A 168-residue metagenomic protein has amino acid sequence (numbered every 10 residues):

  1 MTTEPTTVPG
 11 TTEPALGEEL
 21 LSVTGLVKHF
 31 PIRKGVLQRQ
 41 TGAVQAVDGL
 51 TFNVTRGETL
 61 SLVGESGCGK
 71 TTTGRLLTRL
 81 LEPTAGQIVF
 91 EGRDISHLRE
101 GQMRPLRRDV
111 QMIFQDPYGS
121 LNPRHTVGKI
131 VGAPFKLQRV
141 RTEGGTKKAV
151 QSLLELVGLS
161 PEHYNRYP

Functional and structural regions predicted by a protein language model:
M1-P168: ABC transporter nucleotide-binding domains
